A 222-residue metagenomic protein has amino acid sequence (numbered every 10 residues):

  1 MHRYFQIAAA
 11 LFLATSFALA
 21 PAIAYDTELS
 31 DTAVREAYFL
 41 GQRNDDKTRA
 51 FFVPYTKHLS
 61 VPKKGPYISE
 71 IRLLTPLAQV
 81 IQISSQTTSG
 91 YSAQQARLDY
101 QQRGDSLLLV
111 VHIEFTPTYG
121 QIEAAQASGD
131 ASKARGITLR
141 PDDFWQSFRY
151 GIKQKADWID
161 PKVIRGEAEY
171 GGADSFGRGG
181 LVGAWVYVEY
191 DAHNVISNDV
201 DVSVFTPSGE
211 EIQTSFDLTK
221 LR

Functional and structural regions predicted by a protein language model:
M1-A9: Bacterial N-terminal signal peptides that target proteins for export
A8-A18: Bacterial N-terminal signal peptides
I23-R222: Conserved functional micro-motifs across diverse proteins
